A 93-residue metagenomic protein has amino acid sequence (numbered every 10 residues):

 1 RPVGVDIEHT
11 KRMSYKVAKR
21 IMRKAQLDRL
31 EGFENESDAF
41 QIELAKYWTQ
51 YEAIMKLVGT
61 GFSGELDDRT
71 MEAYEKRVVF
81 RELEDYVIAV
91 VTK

Functional and structural regions predicted by a protein language model:
R1-K93: Core catalytic alpha/beta fold that binds nucleotide/phospho-ligands
